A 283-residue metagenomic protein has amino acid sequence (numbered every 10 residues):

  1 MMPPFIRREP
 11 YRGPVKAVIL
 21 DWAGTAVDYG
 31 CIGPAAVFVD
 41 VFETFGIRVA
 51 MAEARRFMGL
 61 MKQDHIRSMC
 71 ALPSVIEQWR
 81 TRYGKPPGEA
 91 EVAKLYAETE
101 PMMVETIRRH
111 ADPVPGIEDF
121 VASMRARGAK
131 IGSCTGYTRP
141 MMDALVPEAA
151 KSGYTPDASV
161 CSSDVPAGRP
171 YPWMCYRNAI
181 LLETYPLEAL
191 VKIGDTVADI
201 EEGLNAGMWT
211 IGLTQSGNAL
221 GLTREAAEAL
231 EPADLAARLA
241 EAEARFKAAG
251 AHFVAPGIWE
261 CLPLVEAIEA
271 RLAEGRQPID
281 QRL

Functional and structural regions predicted by a protein language model:
M1-K16, E118-A122, T138-L283: Asp-based, Mg2+/Mn2+-dependent phosphohydrolase catalytic module
P4, R8-E118, A122, A126-R127 (+1 more regions): N-terminal helical cap/lid subdomain that shapes the substrate entry/recognition surface in HAD-like hydrolases
T25, T135-Y137: Conserved phosphate-coupling serine/threonine residues in phosphotransfer and NTP-handling enzymes
